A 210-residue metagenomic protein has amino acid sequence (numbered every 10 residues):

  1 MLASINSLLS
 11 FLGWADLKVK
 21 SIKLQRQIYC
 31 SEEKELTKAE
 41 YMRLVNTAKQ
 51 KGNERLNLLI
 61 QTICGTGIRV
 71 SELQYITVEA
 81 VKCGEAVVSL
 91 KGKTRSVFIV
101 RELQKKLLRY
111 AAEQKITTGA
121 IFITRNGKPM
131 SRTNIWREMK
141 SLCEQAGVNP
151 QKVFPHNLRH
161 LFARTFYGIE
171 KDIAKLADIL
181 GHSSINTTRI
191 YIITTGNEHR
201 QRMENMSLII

Functional and structural regions predicted by a protein language model:
M1-D16, I22, I99: Non-catalytic DNA-binding core/recognition domains of DNA-processing enzymes
W14-R43, L90-G92, K128: Flexible interdomain linker/hinge and immediately adjacent N-terminus of the catalytic tyrosine-recombinase domain
C30, K38-V70: Basic, Lys/Arg- and aromatic-enriched nucleic-acid-binding interface segment
E35, K91, L180, I185-N205: Catalytic-site neighborhood detector that most strongly recognizes the C-terminal catalytic loop/helix of tyrosine
Q61, G65, R159-H182, I190: C-terminal catalytic core of tyrosine-transesterase DNA break-rejoin enzymes
T66, S71, Y75-R109: Conserved tyrosine-mediated DNA breakage-rejoining catalytic core shared by Y-recombinases
V100-N149: Active-site/catalytic core of tyrosine-dependent DNA strand-transfer enzymes
S207-I210: C-terminal secondary-structure termini that scaffold catalytic or DNA-interacting sites
